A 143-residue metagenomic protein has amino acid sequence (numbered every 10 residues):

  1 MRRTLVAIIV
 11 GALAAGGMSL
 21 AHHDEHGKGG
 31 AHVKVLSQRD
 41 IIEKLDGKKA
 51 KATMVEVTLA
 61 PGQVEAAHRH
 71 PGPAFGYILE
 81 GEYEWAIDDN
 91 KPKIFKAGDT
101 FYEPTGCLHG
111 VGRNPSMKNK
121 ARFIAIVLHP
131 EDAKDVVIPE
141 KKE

Functional and structural regions predicted by a protein language model:
R2-I8, L13-T53, V137-E143: A short, N-terminal "cap"/entry segment at the start of jelly-roll beta-barrel domains of the cupin/DSBH fold
K44-L45, V64-H68, A86, K134-V137: Short, solvent-exposed loop/turn elements at domain surfaces
K49, L59-A60, D89-C107: Short acidic-glycine-tyrosine-enriched beta hairpin
A50, G62-I78: A short beta-loop-beta micro-motif enriched in histidine and acidic residues
M54-T58: Short proline/glycine- and basic residue-enriched helix-capping loop/turn segments at helix->loop/beta transitions
E65-H70, I87, I94, G112-P115: Short histidine-centered beta-strand/loop micro-motifs that create catalytic or ligand/metal-coordination sites
P71-N90, A97-D99: Glycine- and acidic-residue-biased ligand/ion/polar-headgroup-sensing regions
P92, G106-A133: Ligand-binding loop in jelly-roll beta-barrel domains
